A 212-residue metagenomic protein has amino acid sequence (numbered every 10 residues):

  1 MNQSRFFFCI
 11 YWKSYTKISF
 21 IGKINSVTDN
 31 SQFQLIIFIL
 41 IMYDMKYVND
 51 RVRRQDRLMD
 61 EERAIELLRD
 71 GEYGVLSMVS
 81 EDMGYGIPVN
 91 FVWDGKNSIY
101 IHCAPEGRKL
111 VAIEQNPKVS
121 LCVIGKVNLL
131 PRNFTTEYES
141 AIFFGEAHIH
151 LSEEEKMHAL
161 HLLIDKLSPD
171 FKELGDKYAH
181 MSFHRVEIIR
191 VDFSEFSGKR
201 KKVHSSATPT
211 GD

Functional and structural regions predicted by a protein language model:
V27-D29: Acidic, Ala/Val/Gly-enriched low-complexity intrinsically disordered segments
Y43-Q55, N128-D212: Charged, gly/pro-rich active-site loop segments
D50-G74: Short, basic/aromatic recognition patches
D70-P105, L121-C122: Short beta-strand segments
